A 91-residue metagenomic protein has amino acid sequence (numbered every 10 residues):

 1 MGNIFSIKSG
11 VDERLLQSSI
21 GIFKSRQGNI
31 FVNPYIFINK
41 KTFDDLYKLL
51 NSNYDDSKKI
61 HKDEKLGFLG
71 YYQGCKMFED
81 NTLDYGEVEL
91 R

Functional and structural regions predicted by a protein language model:
M1-Q17: Exposed extracellular interaction/assembly regions and N-terminal maturation sites
S9, Q17-R91: Extended oligomerization regions of viral-like shell subunits
